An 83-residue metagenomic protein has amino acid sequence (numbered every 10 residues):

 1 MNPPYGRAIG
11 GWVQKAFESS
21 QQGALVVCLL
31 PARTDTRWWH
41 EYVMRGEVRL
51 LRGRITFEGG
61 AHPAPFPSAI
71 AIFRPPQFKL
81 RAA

Functional and structural regions predicted by a protein language model:
M1-A83: Class I S-adenosyl-L-methionine-dependent methyltransferase catalytic core
